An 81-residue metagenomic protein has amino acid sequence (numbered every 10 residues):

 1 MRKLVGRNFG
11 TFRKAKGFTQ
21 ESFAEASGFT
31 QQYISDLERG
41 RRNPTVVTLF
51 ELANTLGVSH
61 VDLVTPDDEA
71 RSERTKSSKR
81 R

Functional and structural regions predicted by a protein language model:
M1-A15: A short, Lys/Arg-rich alpha-helix, primarily the initiator
R7, G17-F18, F29, P44-V47: Residue-level signal for the short linker/turn that defines the boundary of a DNA-recognition helix
K14, E25, N54: Alpha-helical residues within the helix-turn-helix
G17-D36: Short alpha-helical DNA-recognition segment
Q20, Q31, R41-R42, H60: The DNA-contacting recognition helix of HTH DNA-binding domains and analogous helical DNA-recognition elements
V47-D62: DNA major-groove recognition helix of helix-turn-helix/homeodomain DNA-binding modules
N54, V64-R81: Short, charged recognition helix plus adjacent turn of helix-turn-helix-like nucleic-acid-binding domains
